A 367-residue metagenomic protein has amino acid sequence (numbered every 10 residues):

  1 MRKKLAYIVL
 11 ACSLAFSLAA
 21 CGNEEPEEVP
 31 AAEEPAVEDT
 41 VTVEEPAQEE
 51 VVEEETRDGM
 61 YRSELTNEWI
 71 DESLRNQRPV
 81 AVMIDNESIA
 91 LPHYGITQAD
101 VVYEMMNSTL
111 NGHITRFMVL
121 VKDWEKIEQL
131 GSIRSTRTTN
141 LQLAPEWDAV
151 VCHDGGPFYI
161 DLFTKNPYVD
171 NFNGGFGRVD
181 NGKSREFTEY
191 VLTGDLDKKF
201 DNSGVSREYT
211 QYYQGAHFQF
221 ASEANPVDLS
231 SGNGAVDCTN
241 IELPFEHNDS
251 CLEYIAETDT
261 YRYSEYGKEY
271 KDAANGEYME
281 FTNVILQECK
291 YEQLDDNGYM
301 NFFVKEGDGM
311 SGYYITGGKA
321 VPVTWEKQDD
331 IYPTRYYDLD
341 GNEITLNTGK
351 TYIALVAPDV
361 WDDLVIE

Functional and structural regions predicted by a protein language model:
M1-Y7: Positively charged n-region of N-terminal signal peptides that target proteins for export
S17-A20: C-terminal motif of bacterial Sec signal peptides marking the signal peptidase cleavage site
G22-E24: Bacterial signal peptide processing site
E27-E54: Low-complexity, Pro/Thr/Ser/Glu-rich flexible segments characteristic of extracytoplasmic/periplasmic regions
E49-Y103, L110-E367: A surface/extracellular/periplasmic glyco- and lipid-processing/surface-interacting theme
